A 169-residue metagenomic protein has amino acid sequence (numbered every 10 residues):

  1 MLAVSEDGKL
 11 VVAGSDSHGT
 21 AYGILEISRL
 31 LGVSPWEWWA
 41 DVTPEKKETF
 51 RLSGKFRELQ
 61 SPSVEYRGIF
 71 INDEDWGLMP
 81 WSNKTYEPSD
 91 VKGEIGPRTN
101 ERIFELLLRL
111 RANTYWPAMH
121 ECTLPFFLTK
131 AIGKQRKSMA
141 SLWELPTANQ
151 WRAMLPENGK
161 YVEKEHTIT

Functional and structural regions predicted by a protein language model:
L2-I168: Feature activates predominantly on carbohydrate-active enzymes
